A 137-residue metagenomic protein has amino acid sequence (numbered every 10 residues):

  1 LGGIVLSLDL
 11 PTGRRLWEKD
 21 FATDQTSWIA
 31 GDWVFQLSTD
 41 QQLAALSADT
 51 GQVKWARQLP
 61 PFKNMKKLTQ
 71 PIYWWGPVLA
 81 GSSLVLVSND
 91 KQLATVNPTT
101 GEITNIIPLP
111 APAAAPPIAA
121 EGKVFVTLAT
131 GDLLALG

Functional and structural regions predicted by a protein language model:
L1-G2, S38-T39, G81, S88-N89 (+1 more regions): Structural signature of WD-repeat beta-propellers
L1-W17: Solenoidal tandem-repeat scaffolds enriched in leucines and small polar residues
L6, A44, A94-T95, L134: WD40 beta-propeller blade core
D9-T12, S47-T50, N97-G101, G137: Short loop/turn segments that connect beta-strands within beta-propeller blades
R14-G31, A56-L79, N105-E121: Extracytoplasmic beta-rich repeat domains
W74-P98: C-terminal hydrophobic structural anchor segments that stabilize assembly/packing rather than catalytic chemistry
S88, P98-G137: Hydrophilic extracytoplasmic domains
